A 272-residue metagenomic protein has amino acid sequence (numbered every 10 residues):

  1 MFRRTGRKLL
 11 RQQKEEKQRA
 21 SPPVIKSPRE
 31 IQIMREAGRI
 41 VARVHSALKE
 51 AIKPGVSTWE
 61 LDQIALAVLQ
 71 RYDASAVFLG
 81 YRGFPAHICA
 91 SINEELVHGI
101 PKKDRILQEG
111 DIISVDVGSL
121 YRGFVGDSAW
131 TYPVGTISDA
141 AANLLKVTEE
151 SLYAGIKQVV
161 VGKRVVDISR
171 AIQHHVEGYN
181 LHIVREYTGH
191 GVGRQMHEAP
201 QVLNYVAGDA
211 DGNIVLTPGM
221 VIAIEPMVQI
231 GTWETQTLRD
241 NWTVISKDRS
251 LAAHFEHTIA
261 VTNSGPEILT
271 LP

Functional and structural regions predicted by a protein language model:
M1-P272: Active-site neighborhoods and metal-handling regions in enzymes and metal-associated proteins
